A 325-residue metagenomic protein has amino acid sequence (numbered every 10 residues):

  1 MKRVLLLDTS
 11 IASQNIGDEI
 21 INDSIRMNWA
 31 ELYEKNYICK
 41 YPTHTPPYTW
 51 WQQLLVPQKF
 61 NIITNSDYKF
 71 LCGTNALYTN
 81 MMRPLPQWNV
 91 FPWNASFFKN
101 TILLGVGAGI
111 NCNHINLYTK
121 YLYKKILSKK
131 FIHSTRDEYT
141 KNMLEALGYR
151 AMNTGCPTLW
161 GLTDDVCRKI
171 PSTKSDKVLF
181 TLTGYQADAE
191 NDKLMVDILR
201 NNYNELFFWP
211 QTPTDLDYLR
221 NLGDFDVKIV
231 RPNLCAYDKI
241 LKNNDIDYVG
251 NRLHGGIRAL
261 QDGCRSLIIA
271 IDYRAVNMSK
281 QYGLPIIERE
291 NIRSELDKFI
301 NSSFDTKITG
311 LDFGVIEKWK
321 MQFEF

Functional and structural regions predicted by a protein language model:
M1-F325: Active-site anion-handling motifs in enzyme catalytic cores
